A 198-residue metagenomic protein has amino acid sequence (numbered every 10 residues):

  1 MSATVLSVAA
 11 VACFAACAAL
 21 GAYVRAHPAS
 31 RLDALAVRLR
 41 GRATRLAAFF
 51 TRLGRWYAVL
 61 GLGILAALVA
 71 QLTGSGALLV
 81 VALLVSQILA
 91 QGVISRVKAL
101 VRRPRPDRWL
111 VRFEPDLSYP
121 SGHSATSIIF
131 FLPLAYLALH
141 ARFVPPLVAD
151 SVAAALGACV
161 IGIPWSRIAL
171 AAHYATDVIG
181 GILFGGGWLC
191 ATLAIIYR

Functional and structural regions predicted by a protein language model:
M1-L62, K98-V111: N-terminal transmembrane-helix/juxtamembrane module of multi-pass inner/ER membrane proteins
V5-A9, L78-S86, V148-A155, G180: Alpha-helical transmembrane segments of integral membrane proteins
Y23-H27, L68-S75, L137-A141, I195-I196: Structural signal for the C-terminal ends of transmembrane alpha-helices and the immediately following loop
R42-A43, S75-L79, P106-D107, P145-A149 (+1 more regions): Membrane-helix interface segments
R45, L60-L68, A135, V160-P164: Hydrophobic, membrane-inserted alpha-helices
L65-A90: Interfacial segments of alpha-helical transmembrane regions
A82-S86, A90, I94, G181 (+2 more regions): Alpha-helical transmembrane segments in multi-pass membrane proteins
L110-R198: Membrane-embedded catalytic cores of phosphoryl/pyrophosphoryl-handling enzymes
